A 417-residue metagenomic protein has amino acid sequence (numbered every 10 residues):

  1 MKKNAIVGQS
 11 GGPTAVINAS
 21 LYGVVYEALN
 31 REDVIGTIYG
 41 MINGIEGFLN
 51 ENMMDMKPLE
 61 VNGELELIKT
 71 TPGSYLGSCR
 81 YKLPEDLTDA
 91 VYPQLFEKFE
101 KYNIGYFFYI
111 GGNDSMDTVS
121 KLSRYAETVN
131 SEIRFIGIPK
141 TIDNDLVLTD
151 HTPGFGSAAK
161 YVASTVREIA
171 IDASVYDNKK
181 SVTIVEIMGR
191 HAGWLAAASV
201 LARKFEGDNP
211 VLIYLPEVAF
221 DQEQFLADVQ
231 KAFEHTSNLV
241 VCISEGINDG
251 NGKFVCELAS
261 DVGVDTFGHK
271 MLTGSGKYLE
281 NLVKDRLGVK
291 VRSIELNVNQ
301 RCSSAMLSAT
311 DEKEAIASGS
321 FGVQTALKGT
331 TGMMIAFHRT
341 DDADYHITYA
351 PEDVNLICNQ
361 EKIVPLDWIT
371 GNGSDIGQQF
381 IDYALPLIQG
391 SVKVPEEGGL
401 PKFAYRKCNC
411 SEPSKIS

Functional and structural regions predicted by a protein language model:
M1-M53: N-terminal phosphate-binding or glycine-rich loops at protein starts, especially the Walker A/P-loop of NTPases
N4-V7, I68-Y81, K140-D150, K179-S181 (+1 more regions): Gly-rich Lys/Arg/Thr-decorated short loops/hinges at beta-loop-alpha junctions or inter-strand turns that position
S10-G12, M41-E46, R80-Y81, G112-N113 (+5 more regions): Short, ordered loop/turn segments at secondary-structure junctions
T14-V24, F48-N50, P84, Y92-P93 (+6 more regions): Short glycine/serine/threonine-rich phosphate/pyrophosphate-binding segments that cradle anionic phosphate groups
E51-G105, D114, P153, R167: Glycine-rich oxoanion-binding loops at beta->alpha junctions
K98, Y106-G111, D117-V129, I136 (+1 more regions): Accessory alpha-helical/coil subdomains and C-terminal extensions that flank or cap enzyme catalytic cores
E257-S417: C-terminal non-catalytic interaction/assembly regions of soluble proteins
